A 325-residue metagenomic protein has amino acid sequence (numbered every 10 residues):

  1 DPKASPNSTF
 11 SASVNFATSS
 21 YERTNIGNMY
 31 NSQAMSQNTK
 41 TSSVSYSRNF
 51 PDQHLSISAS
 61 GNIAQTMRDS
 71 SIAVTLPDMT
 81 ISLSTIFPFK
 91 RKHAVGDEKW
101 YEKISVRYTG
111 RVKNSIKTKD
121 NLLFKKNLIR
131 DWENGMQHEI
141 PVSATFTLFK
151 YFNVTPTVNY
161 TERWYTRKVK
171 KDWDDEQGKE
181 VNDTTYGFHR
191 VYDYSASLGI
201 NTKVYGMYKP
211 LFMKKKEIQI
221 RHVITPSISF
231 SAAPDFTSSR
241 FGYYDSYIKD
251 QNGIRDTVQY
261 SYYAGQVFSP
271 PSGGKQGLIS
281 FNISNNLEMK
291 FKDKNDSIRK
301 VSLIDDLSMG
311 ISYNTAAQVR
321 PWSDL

Functional and structural regions predicted by a protein language model:
D1-L325: Outer-membrane beta-barrel proteins and related beta-barrel translocases across Gram-negative bacteria
